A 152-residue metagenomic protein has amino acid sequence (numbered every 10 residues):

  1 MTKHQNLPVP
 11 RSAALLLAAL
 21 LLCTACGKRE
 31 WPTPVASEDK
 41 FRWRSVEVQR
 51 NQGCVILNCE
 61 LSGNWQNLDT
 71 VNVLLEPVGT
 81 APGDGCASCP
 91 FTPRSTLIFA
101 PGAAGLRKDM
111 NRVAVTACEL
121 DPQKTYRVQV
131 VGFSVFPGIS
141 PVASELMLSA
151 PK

Functional and structural regions predicted by a protein language model:
T2-A14: Bacterial N-terminal signal peptides that target proteins for export
L22-A25: C-terminal motif of bacterial Sec signal peptides marking the signal peptidase cleavage site
K28-K40: Proline/serine/threonine-rich low-complexity linkers at boundaries of modular beta-sandwich domains
G53-L57: Structural beta-strand segments of beta-rich domains
L61-Q66, S134: Extracellular acidic, Ser/Thr/Pro-rich low-complexity tracts
T70-D121: Recognizes extended acidic, P/S/T-rich segments that occur within or adjacent to Ig-like beta-sandwich modules
A117-I139: Beta-strand-rich modules
V135-K152: Extracellular fibronectin type III
